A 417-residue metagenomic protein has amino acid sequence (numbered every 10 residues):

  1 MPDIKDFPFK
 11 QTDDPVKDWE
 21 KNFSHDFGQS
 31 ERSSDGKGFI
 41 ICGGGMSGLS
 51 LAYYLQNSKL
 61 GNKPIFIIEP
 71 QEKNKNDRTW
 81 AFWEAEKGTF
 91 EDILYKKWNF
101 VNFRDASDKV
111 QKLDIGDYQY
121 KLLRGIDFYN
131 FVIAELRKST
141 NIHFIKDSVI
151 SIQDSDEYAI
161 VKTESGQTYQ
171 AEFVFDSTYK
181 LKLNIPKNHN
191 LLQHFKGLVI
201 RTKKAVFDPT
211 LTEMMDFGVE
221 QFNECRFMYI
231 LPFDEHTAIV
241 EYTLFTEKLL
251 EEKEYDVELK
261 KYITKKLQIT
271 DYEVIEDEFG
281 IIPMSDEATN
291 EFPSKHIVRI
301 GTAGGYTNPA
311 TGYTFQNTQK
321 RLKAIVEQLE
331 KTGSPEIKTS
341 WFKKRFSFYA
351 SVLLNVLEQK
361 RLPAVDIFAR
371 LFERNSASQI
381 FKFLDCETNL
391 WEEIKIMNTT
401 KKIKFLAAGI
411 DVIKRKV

Functional and structural regions predicted by a protein language model:
M1-F27, D35: Intrinsically disordered, low-structural-confidence terminal and linker regions
F7, T12, K17, K323-V417: C-terminal helical "tail/cap" subdomain of flavin- and related membrane-associated enzymes
N22-F66: N-terminal Rossmann-like FAD-binding beta1-loop-alpha1 element of flavoenzymes
S50, Y54-D108: N-terminal FAD cofactor-binding segment of flavoenzymes
E84-D147, I152-D154: A conserved beta-strand/loop capping segment in the N-terminal third of enzymes that catalyze redox or closely related
S139-T270: Predominantly flavin-linked oxidoreductase catalytic cores and closely associated redox partners
V149, T246-A324: FAD/FMN-dependent oxidoreductases across multiple families
F222-C225, I281-I300, V356-L362, A369-E373: FAD-binding beta-loop-beta segment adjacent to the flavin cofactor pocket
